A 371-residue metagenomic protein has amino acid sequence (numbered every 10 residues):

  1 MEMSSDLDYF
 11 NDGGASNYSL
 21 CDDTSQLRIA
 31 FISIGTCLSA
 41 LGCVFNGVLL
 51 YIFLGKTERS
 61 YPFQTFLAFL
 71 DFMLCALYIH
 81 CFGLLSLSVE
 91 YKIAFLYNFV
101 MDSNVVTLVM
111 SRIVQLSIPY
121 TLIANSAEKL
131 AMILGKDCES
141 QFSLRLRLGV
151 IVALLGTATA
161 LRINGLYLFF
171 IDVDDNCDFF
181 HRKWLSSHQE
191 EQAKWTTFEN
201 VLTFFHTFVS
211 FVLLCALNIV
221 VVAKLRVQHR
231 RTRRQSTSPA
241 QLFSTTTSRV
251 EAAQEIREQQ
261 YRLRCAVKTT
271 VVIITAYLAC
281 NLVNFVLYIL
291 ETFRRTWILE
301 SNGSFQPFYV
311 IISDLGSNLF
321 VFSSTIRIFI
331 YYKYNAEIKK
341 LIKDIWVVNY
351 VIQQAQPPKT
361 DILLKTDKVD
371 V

Functional and structural regions predicted by a protein language model:
M1-F45, S86: Extracellular N-terminal segment of 7TM GPCRs
E2, G35, M73-A94, Q115 (+3 more regions): Helix-to-loop junction signature of class
G13-L20, Y91-L108, I113, A160-V209 (+1 more regions): Loop architecture of class A 7-transmembrane GPCRs
T24-T36, R59, F66-A124, L130: Extracellular TM2-ECL1-early TM3 structural module of rhodopsin-like
L41-L54, T65-A68, I79, R112-D137 (+4 more regions): Cytoplasm-facing ends of alpha-helical transmembrane segments in multi-pass membrane proteins
M73, L84, V114-A124, A131 (+2 more regions): Fourth transmembrane helix
L213-L214, K268, V272-C280, F285-I289 (+1 more regions): Seventh transmembrane helix
A223-N284: Intracellular effector-coupling site of seven-transmembrane GPCRs, centered on the ICL3-to-TM6 transition
